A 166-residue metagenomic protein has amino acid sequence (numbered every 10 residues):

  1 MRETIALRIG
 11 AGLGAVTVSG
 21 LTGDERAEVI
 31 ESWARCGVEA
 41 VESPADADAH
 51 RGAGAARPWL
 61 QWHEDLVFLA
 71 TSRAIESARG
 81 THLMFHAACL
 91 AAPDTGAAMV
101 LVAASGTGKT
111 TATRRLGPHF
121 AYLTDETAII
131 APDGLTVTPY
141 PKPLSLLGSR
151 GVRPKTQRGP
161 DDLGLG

Functional and structural regions predicted by a protein language model:
M1-R35, V41-D48, G52, R57-Q61 (+3 more regions): Glycine-rich, often acidic-flanked micro-motifs that create phosphate/phosphodiester-binding or positioning elements
E64-D65: Conserved AdoMet
F68-A74: Short Pro/Gly-enriched beta-strand edge/turn motifs at strand-loop
K109: Conserved lysine of the Walker
A112-T113: Post-Walker A alpha-helix
